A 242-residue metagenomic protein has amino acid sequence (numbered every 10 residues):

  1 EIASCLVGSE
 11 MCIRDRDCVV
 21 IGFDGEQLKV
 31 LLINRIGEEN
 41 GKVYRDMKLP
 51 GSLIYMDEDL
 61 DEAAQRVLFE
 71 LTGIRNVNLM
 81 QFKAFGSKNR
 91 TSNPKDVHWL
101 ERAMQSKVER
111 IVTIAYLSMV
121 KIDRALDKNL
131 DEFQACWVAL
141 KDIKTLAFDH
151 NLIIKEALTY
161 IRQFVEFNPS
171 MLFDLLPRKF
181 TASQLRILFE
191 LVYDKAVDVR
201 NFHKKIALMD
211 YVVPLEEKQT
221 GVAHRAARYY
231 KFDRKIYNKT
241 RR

Functional and structural regions predicted by a protein language model:
E1-I13: Single conserved hydrophobic/aromatic residue that forms the stacking wall/gate of nucleotide- or nucleobase-binding
M11, T113-I122, L126-Q163, L176-S183 (+1 more regions): NUDIX/MutT-family hydrolases
R16-V20, Y116: Short beta-strand scaffold segments in enzyme catalytic cores
Q27-R75, F82-K88, Q163-I187: Conserved Nudix-box catalytic region and its N-terminal flanking loop in Nudix hydrolases and closely related
E62-Q65, F69-R124, F164-S170, D210-V213: Active-site segment of metal-dependent pyrophosphate-handling enzymes, primarily the Nudix hydrolase catalytic core
V112, E216-R242: Long, intrinsically disordered, low-complexity Ser/Thr/Pro-rich regulatory/activation regions of nuclear proteins
I187-A196: Short helix-coil junctions and helix-kink-helix linkers
V197-R200, A207-A223, A227: Phosphate-/nucleic-acid-contacting segments
